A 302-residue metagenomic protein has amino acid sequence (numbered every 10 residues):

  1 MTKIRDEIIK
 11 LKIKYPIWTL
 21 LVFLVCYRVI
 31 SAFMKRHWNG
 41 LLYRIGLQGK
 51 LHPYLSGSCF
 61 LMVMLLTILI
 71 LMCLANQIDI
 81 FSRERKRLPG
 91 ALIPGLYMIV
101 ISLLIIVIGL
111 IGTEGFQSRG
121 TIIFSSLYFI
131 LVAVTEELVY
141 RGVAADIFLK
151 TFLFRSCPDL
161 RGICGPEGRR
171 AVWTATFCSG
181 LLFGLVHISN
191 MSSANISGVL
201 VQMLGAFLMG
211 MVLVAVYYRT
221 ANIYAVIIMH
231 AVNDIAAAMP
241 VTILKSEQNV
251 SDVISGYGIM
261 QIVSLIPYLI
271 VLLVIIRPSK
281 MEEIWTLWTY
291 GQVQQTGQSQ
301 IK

Functional and structural regions predicted by a protein language model:
M1-L11: Short, Lys/Arg-rich, polar N-terminal cytosolic tail immediately upstream of the first transmembrane signal-anchor
K14-L74, L88-S102, R119, I123-F124 (+2 more regions): Alpha-helical transmembrane segments in multi-pass membrane proteins
Y15, L47-F60, P158-S179, N222 (+3 more regions): Membrane-interface starts of transmembrane alpha-helices
L24-H37, G198-Y257: Functionally important transmembrane alpha-helices
Y54, A231-K302: C-terminal membrane module of polytopic membrane proteins
I99, S126, I130, V134 (+8 more regions): Residue-level signature of the transmembrane alpha-helical core of multi-pass small-molecule transporters
I108-R119, S189-S197: Membrane-interface helix caps and helix-loop-helix hairpins in membrane proteins
L138-C178, N195, A215-N222: Membrane-interface helix/loop boundary segments of multi-pass membrane proteins
